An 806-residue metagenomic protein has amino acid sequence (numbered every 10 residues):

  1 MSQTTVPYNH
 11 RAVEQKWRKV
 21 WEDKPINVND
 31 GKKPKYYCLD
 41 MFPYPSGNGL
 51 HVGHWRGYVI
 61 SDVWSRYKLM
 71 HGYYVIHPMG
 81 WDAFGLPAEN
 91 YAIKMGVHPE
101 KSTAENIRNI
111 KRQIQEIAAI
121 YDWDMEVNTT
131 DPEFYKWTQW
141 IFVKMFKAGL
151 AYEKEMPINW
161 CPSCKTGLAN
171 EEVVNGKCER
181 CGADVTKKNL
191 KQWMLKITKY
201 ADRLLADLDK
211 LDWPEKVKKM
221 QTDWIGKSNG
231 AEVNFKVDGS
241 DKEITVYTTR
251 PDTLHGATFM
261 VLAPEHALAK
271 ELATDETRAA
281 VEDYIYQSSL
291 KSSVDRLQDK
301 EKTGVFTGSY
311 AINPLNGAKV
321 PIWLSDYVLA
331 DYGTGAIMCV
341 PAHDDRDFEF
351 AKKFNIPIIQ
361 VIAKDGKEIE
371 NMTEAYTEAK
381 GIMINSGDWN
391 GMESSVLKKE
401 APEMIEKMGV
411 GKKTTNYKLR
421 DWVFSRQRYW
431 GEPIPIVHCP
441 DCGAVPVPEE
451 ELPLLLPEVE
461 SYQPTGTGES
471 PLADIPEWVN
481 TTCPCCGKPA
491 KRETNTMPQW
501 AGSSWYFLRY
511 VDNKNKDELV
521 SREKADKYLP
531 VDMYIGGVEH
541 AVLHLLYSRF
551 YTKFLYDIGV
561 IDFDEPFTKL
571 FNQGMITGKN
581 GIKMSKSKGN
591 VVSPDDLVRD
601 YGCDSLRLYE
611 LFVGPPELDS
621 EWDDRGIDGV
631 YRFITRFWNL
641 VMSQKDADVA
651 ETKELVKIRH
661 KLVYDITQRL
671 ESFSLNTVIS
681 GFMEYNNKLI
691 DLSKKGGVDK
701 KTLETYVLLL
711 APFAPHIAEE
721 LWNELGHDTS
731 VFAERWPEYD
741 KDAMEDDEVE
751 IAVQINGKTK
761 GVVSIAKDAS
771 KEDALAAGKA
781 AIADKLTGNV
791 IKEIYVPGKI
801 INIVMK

Functional and structural regions predicted by a protein language model:
M1-K24, V28-K35, A263-H266, D275-R278 (+9 more regions): Basic, alpha-helical terminal appendages of large translation-related enzymes
Q3-M41, L69-P78, S102-N109, Y284-W323 (+1 more regions): Conserved oxyanion/phosphate-binding beta-strand-loop segments in alpha/beta enzyme cores
P7, Q15-K16, V20-K24, K94-Y247 (+11 more regions): Residue patterns forming the tRNA-binding/recognition surfaces of aminoacyl-tRNA synthetases and related DALR
D30-V97, T103, E126-I141, C164 (+3 more regions): N-terminal catalytic cores of NTP/NDP-binding nucleotidyl/phosphoryl-transfer enzymes
S61, Y74, H266-D365, E370 (+1 more regions): Catalytic alpha/beta core of large soluble enzyme barrels
D82, K147-N159, K413-A444, Q499 (+3 more regions): Helix-rich, typically C-terminal accessory recognition domains appended to large enzymatic cores
T198, R203-K227, A263-V305, E450-T482 (+1 more regions): Amphipathic alpha-helical
S309-L315, K319-Y332, V361, V479-P616: Alpha-helical recognition segments enriched in aromatics with Gly/Pro capping that present substrate-recognition
